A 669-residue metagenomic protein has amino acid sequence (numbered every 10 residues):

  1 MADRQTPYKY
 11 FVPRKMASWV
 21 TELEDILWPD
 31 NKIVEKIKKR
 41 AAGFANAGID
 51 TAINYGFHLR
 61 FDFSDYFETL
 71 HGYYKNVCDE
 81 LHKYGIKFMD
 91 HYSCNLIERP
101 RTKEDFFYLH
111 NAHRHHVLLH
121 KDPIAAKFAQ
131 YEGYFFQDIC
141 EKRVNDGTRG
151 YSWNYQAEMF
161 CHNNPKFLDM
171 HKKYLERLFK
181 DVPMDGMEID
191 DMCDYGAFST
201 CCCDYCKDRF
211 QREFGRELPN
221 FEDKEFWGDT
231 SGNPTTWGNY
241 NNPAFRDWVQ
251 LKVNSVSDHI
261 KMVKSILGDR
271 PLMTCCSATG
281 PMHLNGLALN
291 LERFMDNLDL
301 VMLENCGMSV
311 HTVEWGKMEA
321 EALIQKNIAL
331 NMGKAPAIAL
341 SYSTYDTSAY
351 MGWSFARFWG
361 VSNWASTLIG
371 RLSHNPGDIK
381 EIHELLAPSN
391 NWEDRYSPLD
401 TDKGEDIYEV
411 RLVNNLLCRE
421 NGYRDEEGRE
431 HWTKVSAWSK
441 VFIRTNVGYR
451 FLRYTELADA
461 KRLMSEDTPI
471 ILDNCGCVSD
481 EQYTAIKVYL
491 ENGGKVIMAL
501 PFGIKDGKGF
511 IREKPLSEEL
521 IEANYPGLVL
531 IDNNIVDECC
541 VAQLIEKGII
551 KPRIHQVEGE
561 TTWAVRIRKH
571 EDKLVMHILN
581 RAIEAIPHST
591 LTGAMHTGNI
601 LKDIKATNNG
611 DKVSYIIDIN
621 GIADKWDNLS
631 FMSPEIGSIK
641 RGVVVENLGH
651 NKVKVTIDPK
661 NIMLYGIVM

Functional and structural regions predicted by a protein language model:
M1-R99, Y108-H110, D169, D406 (+7 more regions): Mature N-terminal, pre-catalytic/accessory segment of carbohydrate-active enzymes
A2-P7, Y55-H58, R99-K103, D190 (+4 more regions): Hydrophobic targeting/anchoring helices
A17-K32, Y55-H71, S152-K172, N239-S257 (+5 more regions): The substrate-binding groove and active-site-proximal loops of carbohydrate-active enzymes, especially glycoside
W19, M89-C94, E188-D191, G228 (+4 more regions): Aromatic-lined carbohydrate-recognition surfaces of secreted/lumenal glycan-active proteins
I26-F44, F167-L178, H283-F294, S348-W353: Short, acidic/polar
W28, D90-V182, E225, P234-V249: Active-site-adjacent "subsite" loops/lids of carbohydrate-active enzymes
K32-R60, D181-M184, L298-V301, G352 (+3 more regions): Catalytic domains of carbohydrate-active enzymes, especially glycoside hydrolases
T347-A349, K461-R462, D473-V668: A conserved amphipathic helix/loop scaffold that creates a polar/acidic microenvironment used either to coordinate
